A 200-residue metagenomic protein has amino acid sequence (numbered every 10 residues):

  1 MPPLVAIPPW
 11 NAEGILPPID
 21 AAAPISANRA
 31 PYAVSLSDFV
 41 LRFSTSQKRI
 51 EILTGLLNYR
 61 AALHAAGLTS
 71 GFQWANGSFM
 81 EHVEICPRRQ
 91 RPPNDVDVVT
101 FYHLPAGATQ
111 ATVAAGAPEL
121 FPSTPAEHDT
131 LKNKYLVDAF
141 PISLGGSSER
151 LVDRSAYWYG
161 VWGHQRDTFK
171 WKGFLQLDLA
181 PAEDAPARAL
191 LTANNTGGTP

Functional and structural regions predicted by a protein language model:
M1-P93, Y102-P200: Catalytic core of pol beta-like nucleotidyltransferases
V98: Structural signature of FAD isoalloxazine-binding scaffolds in flavoprotein oxidoreductases
